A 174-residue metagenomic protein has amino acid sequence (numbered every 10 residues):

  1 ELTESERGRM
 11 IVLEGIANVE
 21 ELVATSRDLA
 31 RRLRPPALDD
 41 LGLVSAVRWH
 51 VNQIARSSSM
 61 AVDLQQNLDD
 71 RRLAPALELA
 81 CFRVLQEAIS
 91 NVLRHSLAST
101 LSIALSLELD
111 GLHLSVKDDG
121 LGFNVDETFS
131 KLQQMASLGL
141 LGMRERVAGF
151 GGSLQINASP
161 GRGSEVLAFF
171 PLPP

Functional and structural regions predicted by a protein language model:
E1-P174: Coiled-coil dimerization/phosphotransfer module
